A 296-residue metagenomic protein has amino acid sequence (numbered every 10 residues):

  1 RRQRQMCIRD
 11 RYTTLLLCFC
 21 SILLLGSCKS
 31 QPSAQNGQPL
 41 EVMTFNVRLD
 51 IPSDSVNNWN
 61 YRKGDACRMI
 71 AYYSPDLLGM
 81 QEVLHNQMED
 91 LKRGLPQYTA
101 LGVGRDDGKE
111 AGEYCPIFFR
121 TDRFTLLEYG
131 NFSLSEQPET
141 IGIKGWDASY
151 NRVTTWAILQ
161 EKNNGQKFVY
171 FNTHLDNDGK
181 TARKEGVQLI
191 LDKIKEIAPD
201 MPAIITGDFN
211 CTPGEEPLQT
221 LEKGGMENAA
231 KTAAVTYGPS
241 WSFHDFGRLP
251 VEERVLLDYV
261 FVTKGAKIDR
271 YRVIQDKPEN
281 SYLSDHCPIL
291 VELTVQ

Functional and structural regions predicted by a protein language model:
R1-I8: Short, small-residue-biased leader/transition segments that mark boundaries at the very start of proteins
T14-L15, L25-G94, D107-G112, Q188 (+1 more regions): N-terminal, active-site-proximal structural segment of metallo-dependent hydrolase catalytic domains
E41-V47, A66-L91, F118, A157 (+5 more regions): Active-site beta-strand/loop signature of hydrolases that rely on acidic residues for catalysis
T44-G64, E110, L134-S149, D176 (+1 more regions): Acidic/histidine-rich helix-loop elements that form or flank divalent-metal/phosphate-binding sites at the catalytic
V47-D50, L84-Q87, R105-K109, R123-F124 (+5 more regions): Solvent-exposed loop/turn segments at secondary-structure junctions within structured extracellular/periplasmic domains
L77-K167, R272-V273: Structured beta-strand-rich core segments of catalytic domains in phosphoester-bond hydrolases
S149-N151, K162-K184, I197: Metal-dependent phosphoester/phosphodiester hydrolase catalytic core
T181, E185, D192-A203, C211-Q296: Metal-dependent phosphoester-hydrolase catalytic domains
